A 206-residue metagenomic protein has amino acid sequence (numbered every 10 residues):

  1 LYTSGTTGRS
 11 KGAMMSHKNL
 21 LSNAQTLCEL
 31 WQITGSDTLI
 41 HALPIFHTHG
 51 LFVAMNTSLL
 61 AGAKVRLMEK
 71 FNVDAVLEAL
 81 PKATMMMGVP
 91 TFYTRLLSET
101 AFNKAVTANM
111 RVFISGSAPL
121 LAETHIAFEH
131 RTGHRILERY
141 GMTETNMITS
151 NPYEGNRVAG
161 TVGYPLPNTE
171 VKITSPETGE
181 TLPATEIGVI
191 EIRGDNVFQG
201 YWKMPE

Functional and structural regions predicted by a protein language model:
L1-S22: Conserved AMP-binding A3 loop
T3-T6, L39, I45, M86 (+4 more regions): Conserved S/T- and glycine-rich ATP-binding loop of Class I adenylate-forming
K11-M14, H41-A42, A63-K70, L137: Short beta-strand->loop structural element characteristic of the AMP-binding/adenylate-forming
L21-T38, F46-M85, E99, E170: Conserved AMP-binding/adenylation subdomain of ANL enzymes
A83-G88, L97-R157, E170: Gly/Ser/Thr-rich phosphate-binding loop
G133, N196-E206: Conserved ANL (AMP-binding/adenylate-forming) active-site segment centered on the GW(Y/F)…HTG consensus within
G160-L166, T181: Short Gly/Pro-enriched turn/cap motifs at secondary-structure boundaries
K172-R193: Conserved beta-loop-beta connector loops within the AMP-binding
